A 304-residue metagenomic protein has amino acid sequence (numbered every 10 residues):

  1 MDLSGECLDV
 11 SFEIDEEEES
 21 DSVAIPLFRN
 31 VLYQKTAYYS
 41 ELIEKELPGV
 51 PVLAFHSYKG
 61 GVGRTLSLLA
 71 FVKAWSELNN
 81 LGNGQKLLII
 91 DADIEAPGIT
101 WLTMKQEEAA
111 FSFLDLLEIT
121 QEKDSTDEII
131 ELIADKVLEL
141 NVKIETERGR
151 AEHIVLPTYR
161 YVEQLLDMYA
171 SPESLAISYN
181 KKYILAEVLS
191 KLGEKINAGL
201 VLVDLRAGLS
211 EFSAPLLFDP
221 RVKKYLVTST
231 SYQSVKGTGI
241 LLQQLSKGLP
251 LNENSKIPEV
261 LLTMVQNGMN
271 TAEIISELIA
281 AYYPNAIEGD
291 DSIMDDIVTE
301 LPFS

Functional and structural regions predicted by a protein language model:
M1-E44, K247-S304: C-terminal lobe/tail of nucleotide-utilizing enzymes
A24, R29-L32, G63-S67, I177-L185 (+1 more regions): Phosphate/oxyanion-binding active-site loops and adjacent basic polyanion-contact surfaces
Y38-P97, W101: Walker A/P-loop phosphate-binding motif and the immediately C-terminal alpha-helix
V50-V52, I89, H153-V155, K224 (+1 more regions): Conserved beta-strand scaffold positions in the cores of enzyme catalytic domains, especially in NTP/NDP-utilizing
A70-V72, L102-F113, L117, S171-E173 (+3 more regions): Short secondary-structure boundary/capping segments
Q85-K86, K182-D291: Conserved catalytic-core segment of NTP-binding enzymes
I94-E194: P-loop/Walker-type NTP enzyme "switch/lid" segment
V155-Y161, S229, L301-S304: Short loop/turn segments at strand-loop or loop-helix junctions that form parts of catalytic or ligand-binding pockets
